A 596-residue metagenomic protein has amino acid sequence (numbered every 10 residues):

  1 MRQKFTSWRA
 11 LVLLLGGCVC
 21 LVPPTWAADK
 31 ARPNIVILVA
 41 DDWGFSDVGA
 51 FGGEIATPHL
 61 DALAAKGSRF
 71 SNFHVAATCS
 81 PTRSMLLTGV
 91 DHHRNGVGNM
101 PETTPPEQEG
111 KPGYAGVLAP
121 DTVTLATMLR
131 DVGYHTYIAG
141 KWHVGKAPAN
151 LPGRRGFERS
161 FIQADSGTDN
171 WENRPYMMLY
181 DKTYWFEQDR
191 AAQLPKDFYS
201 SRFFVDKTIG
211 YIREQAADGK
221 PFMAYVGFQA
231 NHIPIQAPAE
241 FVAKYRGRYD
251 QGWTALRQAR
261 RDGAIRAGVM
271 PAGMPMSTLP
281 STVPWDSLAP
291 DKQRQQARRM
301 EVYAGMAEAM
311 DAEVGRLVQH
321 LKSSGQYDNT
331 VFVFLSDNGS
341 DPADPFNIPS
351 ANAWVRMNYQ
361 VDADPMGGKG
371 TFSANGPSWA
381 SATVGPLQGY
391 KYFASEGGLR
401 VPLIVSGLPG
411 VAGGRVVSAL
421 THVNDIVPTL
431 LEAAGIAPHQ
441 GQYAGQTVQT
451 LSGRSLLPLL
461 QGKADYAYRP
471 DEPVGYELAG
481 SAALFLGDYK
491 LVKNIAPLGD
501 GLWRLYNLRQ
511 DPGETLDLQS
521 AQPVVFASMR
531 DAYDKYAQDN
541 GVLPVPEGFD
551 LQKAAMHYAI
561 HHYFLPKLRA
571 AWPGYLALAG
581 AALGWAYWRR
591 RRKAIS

Functional and structural regions predicted by a protein language model:
A10-V22: Bacterial N-terminal signal peptides
A28-S68, D131, W142, P345-I348 (+1 more regions): Active-site-proximal N-terminal segment of extracellular/periplasmic enzymes that hydrolyze or transfer
D29-P33, A40, F45, R69 (+8 more regions): Long, internal low-complexity/basic segments
K30-N34, L86, K146-N170, S201-S277 (+6 more regions): Active-site regions of oxyanion-processing enzymes, predominantly non-cytosolic
F45-Y137, R155, R159, D165 (+2 more regions): Active-site segment of extracytoplasmic enzymes that catalyze sulfate/phosphate-ester chemistry
G49-I55, R69-H93, G98-M100, I138-N150 (+7 more regions): Short, solvent-exposed turn/loop segments enriched in Gly/Ser/Thr/Pro and often Arg
P148-G156, Q236-A237, Q319-G407, Y558-P566: Histidine-centered active-site microenvironments of extracellular/periplasmic hydrolases and transferases
E158-D169, K369-E396, G410-L508, Y558-Y563: C-terminal cap/loop subdomain of S1 sulfatases and analogous C-terminal strand-loop tails that border
